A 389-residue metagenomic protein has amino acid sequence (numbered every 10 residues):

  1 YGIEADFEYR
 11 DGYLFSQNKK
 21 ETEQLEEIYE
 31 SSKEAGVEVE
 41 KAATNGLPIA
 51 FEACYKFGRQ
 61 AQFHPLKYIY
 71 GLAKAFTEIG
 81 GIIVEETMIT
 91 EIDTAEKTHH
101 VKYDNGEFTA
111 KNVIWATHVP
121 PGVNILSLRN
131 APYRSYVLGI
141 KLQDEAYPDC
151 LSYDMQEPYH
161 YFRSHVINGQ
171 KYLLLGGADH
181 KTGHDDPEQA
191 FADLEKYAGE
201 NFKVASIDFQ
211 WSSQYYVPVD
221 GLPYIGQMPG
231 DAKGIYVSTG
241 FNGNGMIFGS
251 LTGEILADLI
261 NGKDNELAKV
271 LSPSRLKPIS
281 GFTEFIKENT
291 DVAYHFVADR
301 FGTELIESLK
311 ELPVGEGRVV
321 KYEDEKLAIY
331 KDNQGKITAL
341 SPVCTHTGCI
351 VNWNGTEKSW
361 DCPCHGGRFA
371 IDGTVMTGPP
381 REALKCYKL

Functional and structural regions predicted by a protein language model:
Y1-A43: Dinucleotide-binding Rossmann-like beta1-alpha1 core, especially the glycine-rich loop that anchors the ADP
E4-L14, A42-K74, G176-K181, T239: Helix-loop-beta segment of a Rossmann-like dinucleotide-binding subdomain
E23-E26, E30-A35, C54-N112, A116: Helical element adjacent to the flavin cofactor pocket in flavoenzyme catalytic cores
S31, Q156-E157, K181-F285, L340: C-terminal catalytic lobe of FAD-dependent flavoproteins
Q60, A73, T77-G80, E86 (+6 more regions): Phosphate-binding active sites in nucleotide-utilizing proteins
E91-S164, E304, K310: Flavin-dependent oxidoreductases
L138, V319-L389: Rieske [2Fe-2S] iron-sulfur-binding domain
